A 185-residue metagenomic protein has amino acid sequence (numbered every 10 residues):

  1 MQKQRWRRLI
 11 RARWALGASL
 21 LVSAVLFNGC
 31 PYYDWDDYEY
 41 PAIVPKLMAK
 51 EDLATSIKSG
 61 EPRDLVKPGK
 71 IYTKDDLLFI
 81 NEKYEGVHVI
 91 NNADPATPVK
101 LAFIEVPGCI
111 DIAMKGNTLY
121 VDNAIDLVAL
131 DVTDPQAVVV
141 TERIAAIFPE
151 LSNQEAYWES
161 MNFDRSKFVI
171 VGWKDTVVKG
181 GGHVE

Functional and structural regions predicted by a protein language model:
M1-K3, L21-V22: Long, contiguous C-terminal modules that act as interaction/assembly or targeting platforms
K3-G17: Bacterial N-terminal signal peptides that target proteins for export
G17-S23, L127: Sec-dependent N-terminal signal peptides
V25-G29: C-terminal motif of bacterial Sec signal peptides marking the signal peptidase cleavage site
C30-E185: Feature marking well-ordered beta-strand scaffolds used for ligand recognition
